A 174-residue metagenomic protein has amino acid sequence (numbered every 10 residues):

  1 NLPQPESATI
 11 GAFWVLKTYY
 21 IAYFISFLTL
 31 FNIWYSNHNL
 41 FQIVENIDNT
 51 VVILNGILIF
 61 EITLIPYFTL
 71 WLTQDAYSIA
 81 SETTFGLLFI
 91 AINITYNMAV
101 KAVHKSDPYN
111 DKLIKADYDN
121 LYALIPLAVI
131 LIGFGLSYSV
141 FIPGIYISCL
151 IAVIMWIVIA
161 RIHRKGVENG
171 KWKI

Functional and structural regions predicted by a protein language model:
N1-I174: Multi-pass alpha-helical transmembrane bundle typical of ion/small-solute transporters and intramembrane aspartyl
